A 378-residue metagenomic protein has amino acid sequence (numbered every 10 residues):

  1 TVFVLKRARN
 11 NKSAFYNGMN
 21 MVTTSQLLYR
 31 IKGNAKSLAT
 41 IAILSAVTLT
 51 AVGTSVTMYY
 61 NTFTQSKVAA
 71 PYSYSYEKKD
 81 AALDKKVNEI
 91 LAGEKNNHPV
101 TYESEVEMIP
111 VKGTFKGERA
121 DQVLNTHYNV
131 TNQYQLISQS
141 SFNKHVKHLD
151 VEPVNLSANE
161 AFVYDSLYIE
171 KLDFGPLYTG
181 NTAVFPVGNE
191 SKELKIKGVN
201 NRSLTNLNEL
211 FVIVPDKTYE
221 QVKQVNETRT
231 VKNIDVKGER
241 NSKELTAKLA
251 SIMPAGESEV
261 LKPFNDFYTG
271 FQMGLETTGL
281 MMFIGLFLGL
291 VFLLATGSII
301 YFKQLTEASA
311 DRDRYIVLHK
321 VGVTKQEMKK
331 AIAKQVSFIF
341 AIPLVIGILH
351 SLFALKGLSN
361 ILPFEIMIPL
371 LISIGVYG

Functional and structural regions predicted by a protein language model:
T1-A42, T48: Feature of multi-pass inner-membrane transport and sensor proteins that recognizes transmembrane helices together
V4, A46-Y72: Alpha-helical transmembrane segments
V4-K12, Y59-S66, A354, L358-L362: Membrane-interfacial segments
N34-M58, Q272-R314, V336-F353: Hydrophobic alpha-helical transmembrane segments of multi-pass inner-membrane transport and secretion
Q65-S66, P71-L294: Basic-flanked hydrophobic alpha-helices used for secretion and membrane insertion
K329-S337: Interfacial transmembrane-helix starts/ends
P343-G378: Short helix-loop junctions at transmembrane helix boundaries
